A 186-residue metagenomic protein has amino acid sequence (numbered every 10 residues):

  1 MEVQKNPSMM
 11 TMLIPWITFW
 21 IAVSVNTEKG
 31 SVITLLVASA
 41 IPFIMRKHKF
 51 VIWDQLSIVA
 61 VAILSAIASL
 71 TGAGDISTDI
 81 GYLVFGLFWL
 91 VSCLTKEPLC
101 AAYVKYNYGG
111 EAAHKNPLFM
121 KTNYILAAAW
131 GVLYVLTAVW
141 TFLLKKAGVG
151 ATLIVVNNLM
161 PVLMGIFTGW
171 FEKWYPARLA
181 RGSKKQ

Functional and structural regions predicted by a protein language model:
M1-S8, S24-K29, M45-Q55: Short, amphipathic, aromatic/basic-enriched membrane-interface segments that mark the entry/exit of transmembrane
W16-I21, A40-I44, I63-I67, V139-L143: Alpha-helical transmembrane segments of multipass membrane proteins
W20-V37: Structural signature of hydrophobic alpha-helical transmembrane segments
V25, H48-V51, S69-I76, A151: Membrane-interface helix caps and helix-loop-helix hairpins in membrane proteins
A38-K49, E172: C-terminal ends of transmembrane helices
V51-A62, S77-V84: Cytoplasmic-side transmembrane-helix entry/capping segments in multi-pass membrane proteins
G72-K121: Membrane-proximal helix-loop-helix units in multi-pass membrane proteins
G109-Q186: C-terminal membrane-adjacent module
